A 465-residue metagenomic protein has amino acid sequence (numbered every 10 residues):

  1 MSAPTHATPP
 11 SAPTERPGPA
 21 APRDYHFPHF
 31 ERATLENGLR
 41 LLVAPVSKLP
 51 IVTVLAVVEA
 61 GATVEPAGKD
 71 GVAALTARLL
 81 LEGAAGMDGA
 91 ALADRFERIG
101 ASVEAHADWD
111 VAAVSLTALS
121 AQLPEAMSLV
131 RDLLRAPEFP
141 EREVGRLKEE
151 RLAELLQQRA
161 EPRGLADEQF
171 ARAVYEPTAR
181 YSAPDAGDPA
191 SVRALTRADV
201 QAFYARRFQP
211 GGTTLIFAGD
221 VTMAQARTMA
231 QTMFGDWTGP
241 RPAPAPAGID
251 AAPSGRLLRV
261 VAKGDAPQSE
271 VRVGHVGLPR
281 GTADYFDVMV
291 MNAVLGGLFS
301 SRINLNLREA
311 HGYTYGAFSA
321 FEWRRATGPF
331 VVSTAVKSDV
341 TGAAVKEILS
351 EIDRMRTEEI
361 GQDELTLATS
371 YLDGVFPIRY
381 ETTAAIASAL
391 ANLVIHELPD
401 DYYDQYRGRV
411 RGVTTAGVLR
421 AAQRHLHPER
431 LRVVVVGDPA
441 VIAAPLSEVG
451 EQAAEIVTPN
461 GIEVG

Functional and structural regions predicted by a protein language model:
S2-R23, P177, Y181, D185 (+4 more regions): An aromatic/glycine/proline-enriched structural segment found at the starts of mature extracellular/organellar domains
S2-T14, E82-G83, A126, Q158-P210 (+5 more regions): Scaffold signal of the M16-like zinc-metallopeptidase fold and its non-catalytic homologs
T8-I51: N- or domain-start disorder-to-order transition segments that initiate the globular core
Y25-F30, E36, L49-T53, A67-G68 (+16 more regions): Extracytoplasmic
G38, A56, A74-T76, F96 (+14 more regions): Buried hydrophobic packing residues in well-ordered domains
T53-S120, S182-P184, G297-Y313, R324-A326: M16/MPP (pitrilysin/insulinase) zinc-metallopeptidase core fold and M16-derived inactive scaffolds
E82-G86, T117-E150, L298, F318 (+4 more regions): M16/insulysin-pitrilysin zinc metalloprotease superfamily fold
E397-V435, P439: C-terminal structured "cap/appendage" subdomains that terminate the fold
